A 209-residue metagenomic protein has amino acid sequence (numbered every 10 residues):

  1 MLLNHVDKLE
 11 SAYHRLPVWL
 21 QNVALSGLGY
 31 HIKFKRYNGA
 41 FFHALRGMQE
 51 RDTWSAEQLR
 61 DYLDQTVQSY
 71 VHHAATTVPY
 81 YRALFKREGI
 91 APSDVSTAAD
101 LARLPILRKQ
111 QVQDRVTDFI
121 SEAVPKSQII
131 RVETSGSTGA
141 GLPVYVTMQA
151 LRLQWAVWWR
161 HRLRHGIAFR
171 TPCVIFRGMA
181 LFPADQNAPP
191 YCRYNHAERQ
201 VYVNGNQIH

Functional and structural regions predicted by a protein language model:
M1-E133, A140-Q154, W159-P172, M179: Nucleotide 5′-phosphate-binding alpha/beta core
R152, P172-H209: AMP-binding/adenylate-forming
